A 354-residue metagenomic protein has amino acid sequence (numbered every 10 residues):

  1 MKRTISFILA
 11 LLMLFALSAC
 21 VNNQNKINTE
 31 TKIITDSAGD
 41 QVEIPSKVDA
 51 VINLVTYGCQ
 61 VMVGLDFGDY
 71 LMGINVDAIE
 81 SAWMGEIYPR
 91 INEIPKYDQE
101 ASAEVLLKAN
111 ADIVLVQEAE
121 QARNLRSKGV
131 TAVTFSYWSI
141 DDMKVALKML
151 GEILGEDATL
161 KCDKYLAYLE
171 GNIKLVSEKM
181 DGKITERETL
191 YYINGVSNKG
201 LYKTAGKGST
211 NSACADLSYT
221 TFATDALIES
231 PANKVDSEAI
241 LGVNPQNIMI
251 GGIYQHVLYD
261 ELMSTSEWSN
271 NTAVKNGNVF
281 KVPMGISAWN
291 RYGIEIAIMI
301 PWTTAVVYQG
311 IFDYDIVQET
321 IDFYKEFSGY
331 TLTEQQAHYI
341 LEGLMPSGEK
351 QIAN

Functional and structural regions predicted by a protein language model:
M1-L9: Positively charged n-region of N-terminal signal peptides that target proteins for export
A16-A19: C-terminal motif of bacterial Sec signal peptides marking the signal peptidase cleavage site
V21-Q24: Bacterial signal peptide processing site
S37-G39, E93-E104, I228-S237: Short helix-initiation/N-cap motifs at beta->coil->alpha
Q41, Q121-G200, T224, K281-A353: Extracytoplasmic substrate-binding proteins
I52-A109, I113-E118, T220-A223: A short, structured surface patch at a secondary-structure boundary
A101-N110, K128, K234-N244: Short helices/loops that flank or line small-molecule/ion binding pockets
K203-P231: Alpha-helical, coiled-coil/dimerization segments enriched in small aliphatic residues
